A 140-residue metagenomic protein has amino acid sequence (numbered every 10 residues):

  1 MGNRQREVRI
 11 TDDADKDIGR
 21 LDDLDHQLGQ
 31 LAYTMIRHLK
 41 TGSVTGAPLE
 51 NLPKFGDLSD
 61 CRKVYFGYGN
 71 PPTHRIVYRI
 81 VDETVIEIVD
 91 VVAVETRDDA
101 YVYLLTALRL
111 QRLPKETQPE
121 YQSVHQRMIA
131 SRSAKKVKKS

Functional and structural regions predicted by a protein language model:
M1-R37, K115-S140: Arg/Lys-rich, positively charged N-terminal/basic patches that mediate binding to nucleic acids
R4, F66-S140: Enriched for short, Lys/Arg-rich terminal
K16-I18, G29, A47, D57 (+2 more regions): Residues in flexible loops and secondary-structure boundaries
Q27, T45, V85-I88: Short, solvent-exposed secondary-structure capping/transition elements
A32-I36, E50, R109: Residue-level signal for alpha-helical context at structural boundaries
H38-G69: A short, surface-exposed loop/turn module that caps and links secondary-structure elements
